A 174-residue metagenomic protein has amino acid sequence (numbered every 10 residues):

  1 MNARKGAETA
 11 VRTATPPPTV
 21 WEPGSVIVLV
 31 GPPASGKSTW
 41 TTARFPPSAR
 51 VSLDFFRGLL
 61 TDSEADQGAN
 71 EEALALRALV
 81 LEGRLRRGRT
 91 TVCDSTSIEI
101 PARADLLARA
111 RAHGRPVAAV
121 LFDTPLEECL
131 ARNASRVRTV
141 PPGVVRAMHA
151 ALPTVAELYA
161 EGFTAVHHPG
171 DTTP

Functional and structural regions predicted by a protein language model:
N2-V30, S35-A43, L126-P174: Conserved GTP-binding G-domain of TRAFAC-class P-loop NTPases and closely related GTPase folds
S35-R89, L126-L130: Conserved substrate/cofactor phosphate-moiety recognition/catalytic segment in nucleotide-dependent phosphotransferases
R50, V117-A119, A165-H168: Conserved beta-strand scaffold positions in the cores of enzyme catalytic domains, especially in NTP/NDP-utilizing
D66-E71, A110, R136-V140: Short, hinge-like loop/turn segments at secondary-structure boundaries
R84, A110-A112: A generic structural signal for well-ordered alpha-helical segments
R87-T91, P116-A118: Loop/turn-to-beta-strand initiation segments
D94-R103: Acidic, metal-coordinating catalytic cores used for nucleic-acid/nucleotide bond scission and strand-transfer chemistry
H113-R132: Conserved phosphate-donor/acceptor-positioning beta-strand/loop module used by diverse small-molecule
